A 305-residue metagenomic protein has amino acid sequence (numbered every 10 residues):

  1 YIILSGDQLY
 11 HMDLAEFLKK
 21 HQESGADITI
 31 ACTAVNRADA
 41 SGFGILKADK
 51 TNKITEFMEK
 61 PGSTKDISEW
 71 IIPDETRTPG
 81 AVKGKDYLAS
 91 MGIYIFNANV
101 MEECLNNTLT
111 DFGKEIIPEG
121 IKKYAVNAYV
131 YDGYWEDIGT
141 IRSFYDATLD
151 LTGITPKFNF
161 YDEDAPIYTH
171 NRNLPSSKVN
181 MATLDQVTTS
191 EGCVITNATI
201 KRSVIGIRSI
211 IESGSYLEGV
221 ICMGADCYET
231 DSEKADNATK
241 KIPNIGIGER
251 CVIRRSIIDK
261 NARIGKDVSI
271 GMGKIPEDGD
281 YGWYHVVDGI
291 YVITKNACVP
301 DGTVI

Functional and structural regions predicted by a protein language model:
Y1: Short aromatic/hydrophobic "clamp" motif used to bind/position activated sugar donors
L4-G6: Active-site acidic Asp-centered loop
H11-Y94: Conserved core of the sugar-phosphate nucleotidyltransferase
E75-G84, A98-I305: Left-handed beta-helix
